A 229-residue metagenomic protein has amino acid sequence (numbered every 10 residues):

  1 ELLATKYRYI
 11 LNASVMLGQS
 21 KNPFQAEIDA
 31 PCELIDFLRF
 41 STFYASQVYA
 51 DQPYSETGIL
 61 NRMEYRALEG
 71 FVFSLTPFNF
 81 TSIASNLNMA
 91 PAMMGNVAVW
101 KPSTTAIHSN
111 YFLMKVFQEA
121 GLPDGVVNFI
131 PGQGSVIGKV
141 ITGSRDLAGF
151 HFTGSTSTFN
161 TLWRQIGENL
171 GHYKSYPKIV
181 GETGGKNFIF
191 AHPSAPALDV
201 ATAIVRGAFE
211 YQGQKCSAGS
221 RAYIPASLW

Functional and structural regions predicted by a protein language model:
E1-Y9, Q19-Y49, R62: Long amphipathic alpha-helix in the N-terminal Rossmann-like dinucleotide-binding domain of NAD(P)-dependent
Y9-A30, G184-K186, G213-R221: Flexible, acidic loop-helix segments that line cofactor/substrate-binding pockets
L38, N110-L113, I141, L162-W163: Hydrophobic packing residues within well-ordered alpha-helices of enzyme cores
A50-D124, L198: Conserved small-residue-rich beta-alpha loop and adjacent elements that most often cradle the phosphate/pyrophosphate
N61-M63, N128-H151: A structured beta-alpha segment of the ubiquitous adenosine-cofactor-binding alpha/beta core
A90-A92, I141, G171: Hydrophobic/aromatic ligand-binding patch that stacks against planar heteroaromatic rings of cofactors or nucleotides
V116-G121, G143, G149, T158-W229: ALDH superfamily catalytic-core signature
